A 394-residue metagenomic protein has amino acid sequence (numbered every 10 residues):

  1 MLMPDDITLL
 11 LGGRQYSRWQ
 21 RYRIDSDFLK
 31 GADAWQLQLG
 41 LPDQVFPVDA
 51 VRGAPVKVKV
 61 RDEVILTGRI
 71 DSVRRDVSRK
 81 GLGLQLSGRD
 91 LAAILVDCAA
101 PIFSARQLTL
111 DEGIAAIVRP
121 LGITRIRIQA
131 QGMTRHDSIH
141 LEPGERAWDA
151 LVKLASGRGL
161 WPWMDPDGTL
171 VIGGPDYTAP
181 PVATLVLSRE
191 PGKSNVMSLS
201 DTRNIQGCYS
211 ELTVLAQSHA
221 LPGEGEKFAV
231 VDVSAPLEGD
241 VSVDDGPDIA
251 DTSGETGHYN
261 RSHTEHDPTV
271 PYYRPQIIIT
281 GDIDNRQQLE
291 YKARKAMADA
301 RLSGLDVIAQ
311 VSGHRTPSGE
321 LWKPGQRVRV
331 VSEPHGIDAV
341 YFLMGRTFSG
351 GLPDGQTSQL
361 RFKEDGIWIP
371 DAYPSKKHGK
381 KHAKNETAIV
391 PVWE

Functional and structural regions predicted by a protein language model:
M1-L10, G40-R75, R106-P120, P317-V340 (+2 more regions): Short, acidic/charged, Gly/Pro-enriched secondary-structure junctions
M1-P101, G159, E190-L199: Assembly/oligomerization scaffold segments
L2, R74, G81-A92, R127-Y209 (+1 more regions): Short beta-strand-centered interaction patches in the first periplasmic/extracellular domains of large envelope
S17, Y22-D49, N195-E394: An acidic/polar, Gly/Ser/Thr-rich interaction patch typically located in mid-to-C-terminal regions of proteins
I24, V96-A99, I114-L141: N-terminal export/assembly leaders
D71-R79, D176-Y177, Y341-L352: Short, compositionally biased
V96-I102, V182-V186, E226, D354 (+1 more regions): Short, charged, solvent-exposed linker or helix-capping segments at domain edges/interfaces that act as flexible hinges
Q107-I123, P143-R158, C208-Q217: Polar, S/T/G-rich
